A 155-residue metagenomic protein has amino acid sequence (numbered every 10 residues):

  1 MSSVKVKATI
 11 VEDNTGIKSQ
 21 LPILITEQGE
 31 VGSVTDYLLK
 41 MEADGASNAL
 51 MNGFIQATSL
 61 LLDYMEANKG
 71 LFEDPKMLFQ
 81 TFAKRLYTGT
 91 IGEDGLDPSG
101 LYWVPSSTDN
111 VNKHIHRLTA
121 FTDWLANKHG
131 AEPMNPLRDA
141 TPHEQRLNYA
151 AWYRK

Functional and structural regions predicted by a protein language model:
M1-D44, S59: Basic/aromatic DNA-contact patch characteristic of tyrosine site-specific recombinases
V34-R154: N-terminal core-binding DNA-recognition domain of tyrosine recombinases/integrases
